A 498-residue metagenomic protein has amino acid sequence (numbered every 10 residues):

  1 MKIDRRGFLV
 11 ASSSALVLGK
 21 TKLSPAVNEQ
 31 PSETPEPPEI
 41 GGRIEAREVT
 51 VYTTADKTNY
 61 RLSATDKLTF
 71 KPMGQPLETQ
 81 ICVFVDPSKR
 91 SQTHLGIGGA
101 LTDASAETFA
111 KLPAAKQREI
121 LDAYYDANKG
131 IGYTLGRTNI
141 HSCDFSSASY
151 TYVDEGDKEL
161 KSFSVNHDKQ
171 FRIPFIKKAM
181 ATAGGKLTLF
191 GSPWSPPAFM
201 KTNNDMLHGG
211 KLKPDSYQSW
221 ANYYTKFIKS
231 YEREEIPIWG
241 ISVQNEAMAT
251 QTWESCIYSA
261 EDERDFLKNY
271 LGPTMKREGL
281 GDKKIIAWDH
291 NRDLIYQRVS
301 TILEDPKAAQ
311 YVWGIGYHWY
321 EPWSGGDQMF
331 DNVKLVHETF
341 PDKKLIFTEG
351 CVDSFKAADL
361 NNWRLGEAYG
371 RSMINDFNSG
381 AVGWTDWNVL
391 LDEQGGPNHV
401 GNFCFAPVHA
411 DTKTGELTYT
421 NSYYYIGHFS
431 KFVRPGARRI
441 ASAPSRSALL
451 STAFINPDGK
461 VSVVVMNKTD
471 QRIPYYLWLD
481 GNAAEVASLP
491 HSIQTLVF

Functional and structural regions predicted by a protein language model:
M1-L16: N-terminal secretory signal peptides and thylakoid transit peptides that target proteins across membranes
K22-K57: C-terminal segment of N-terminal export signals and the immediately downstream linker at the start of the mature
L62-I238, S259, N269: N-terminal catalytic cores of secreted or lumenal carbohydrate-active enzymes
G99, G132, L189, I241 (+3 more regions): Conserved, mostly hydrophobic/aromatic
Y223, R233-E234, A247, W253-G350: Active-site neighborhood of glycoside hydrolase catalytic domains
F347-Y424: Aromatic/acidic polysaccharide-binding cleft in carbohydrate-active enzymes
K431, S442-D480, H491: Carbohydrate-binding surface patches
L489-F498: C-terminal beta-strand-rich structural cap/linker in extracellular carbohydrate-active enzymes
